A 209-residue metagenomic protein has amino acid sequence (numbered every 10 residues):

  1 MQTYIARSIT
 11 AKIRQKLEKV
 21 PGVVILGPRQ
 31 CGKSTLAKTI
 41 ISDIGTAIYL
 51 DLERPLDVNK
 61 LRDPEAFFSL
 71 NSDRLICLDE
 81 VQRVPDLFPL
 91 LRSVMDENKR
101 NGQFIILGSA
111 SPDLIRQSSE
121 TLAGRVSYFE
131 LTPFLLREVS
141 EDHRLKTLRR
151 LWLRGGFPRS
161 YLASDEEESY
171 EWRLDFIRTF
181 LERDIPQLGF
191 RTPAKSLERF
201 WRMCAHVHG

Functional and structural regions predicted by a protein language model:
M1-R14: N-terminal pre-Walker A segment at the start of P-loop NTPase domains
Q2-T3, E130-G209: Interdomain hinge/linker elements that couple catalytic modules in large macromolecular machines
I25: Hydrophobic anchor at the beta1->P-loop junction of P-loop NTPases
K33: Conserved lysine of the Walker
L36, I40: Hydrophobic positions on the alpha1 helix immediately C-terminal to the Walker A/P-loop
A47-L75: Short glycine-rich substrate-engagement loop in P-loop NTPases that contacts/grips substrate
F88-P112, R116, E120: Conserved catalytic/switch belt of AAA+ P-loop NTPases
P112-Y128, D142-L145: Short regulatory helix/loop adjacent to the ATP-binding pocket of P-loop NTPases
